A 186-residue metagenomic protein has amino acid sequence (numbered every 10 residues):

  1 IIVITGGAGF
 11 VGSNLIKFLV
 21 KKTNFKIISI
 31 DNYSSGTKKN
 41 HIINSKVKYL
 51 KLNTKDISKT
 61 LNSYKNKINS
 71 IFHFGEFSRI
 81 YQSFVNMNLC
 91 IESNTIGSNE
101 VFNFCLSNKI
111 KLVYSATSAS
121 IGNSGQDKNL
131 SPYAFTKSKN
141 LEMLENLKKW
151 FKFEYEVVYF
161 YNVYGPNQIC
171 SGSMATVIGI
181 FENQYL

Functional and structural regions predicted by a protein language model:
I1-V163: N-terminal Rossmann-like NAD(P)+-binding domain of SDR-like oxidoreductases, especially those catalyzing
F74, Q184-Y185: Conserved catalytic core of Hanks-type protein kinase domains
F84, Y185-L186: Hydrophobic residues in alpha-helical segments
S138, F151, V163-G179, L186: Glycine/proline-rich active-site loop of Rossmann-fold NAD(P)-dependent oxidoreductases
